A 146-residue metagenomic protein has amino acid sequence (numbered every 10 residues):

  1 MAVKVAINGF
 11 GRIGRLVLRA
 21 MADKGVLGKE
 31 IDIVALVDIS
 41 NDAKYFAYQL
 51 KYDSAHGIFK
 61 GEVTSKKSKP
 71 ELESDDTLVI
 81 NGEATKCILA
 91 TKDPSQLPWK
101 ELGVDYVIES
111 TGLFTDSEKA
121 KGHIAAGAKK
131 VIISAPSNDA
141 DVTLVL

Functional and structural regions predicted by a protein language model:
M1-L146: N-terminal Rossmann-like NAD(P) cofactor-binding subdomain of oxidoreductases, focused on the glycine-rich
